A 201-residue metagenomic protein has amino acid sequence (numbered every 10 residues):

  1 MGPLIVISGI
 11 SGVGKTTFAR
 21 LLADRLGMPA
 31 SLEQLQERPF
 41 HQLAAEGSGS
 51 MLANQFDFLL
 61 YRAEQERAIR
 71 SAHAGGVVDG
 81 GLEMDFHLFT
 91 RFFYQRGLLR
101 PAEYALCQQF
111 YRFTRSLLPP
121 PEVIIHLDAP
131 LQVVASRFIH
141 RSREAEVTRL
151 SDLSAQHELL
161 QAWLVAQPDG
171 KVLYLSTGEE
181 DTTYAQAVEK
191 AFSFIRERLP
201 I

Functional and structural regions predicted by a protein language model:
I7: Hydrophobic anchor at the beta1->P-loop junction of P-loop NTPases
I10: P-loop (Walker A) phosphate-binding loop of NTP-binding proteins
K15: Conserved lysine of the Walker
F18, L22: Hydrophobic positions on the alpha1 helix immediately C-terminal to the Walker A/P-loop
D24-R67, L88: Conserved substrate/cofactor phosphate-moiety recognition/catalytic segment in nucleotide-dependent phosphotransferases
R62-A102, I125: A basic- and aromatic-enriched beta-loop-alpha substructure that forms the phosphate/nucleotide- and DNA/RNA-contacting
L88-L159: A glycine- and Lys/Arg-enriched "phosphate-lid" helix/loop adjacent to the NTP-binding pocket of small-molecule kinases
A135-I201: NTP-dependent small-molecule kinase module
